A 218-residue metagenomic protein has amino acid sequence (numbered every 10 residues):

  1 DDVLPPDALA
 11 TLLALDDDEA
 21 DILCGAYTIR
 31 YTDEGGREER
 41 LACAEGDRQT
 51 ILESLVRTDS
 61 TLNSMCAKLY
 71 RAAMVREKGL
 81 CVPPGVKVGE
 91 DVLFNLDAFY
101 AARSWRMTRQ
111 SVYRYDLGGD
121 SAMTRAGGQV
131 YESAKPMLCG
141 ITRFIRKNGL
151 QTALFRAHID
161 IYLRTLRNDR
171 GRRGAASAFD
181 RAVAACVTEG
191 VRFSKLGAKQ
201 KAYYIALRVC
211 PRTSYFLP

Functional and structural regions predicted by a protein language model:
D2, A102, M107-T108, A122-M123 (+3 more regions): Gram-positive cell-envelope targeting signals
D2-W105, Y113-Q129: Donor-binding/catalytic cores of nucleotide-activated saccharide and glycerol-phosphate transferases/polymerases
A72, K135-C139, F179-A184: Hydrophobic core segments within long, regular secondary-structure runs in both alpha- and beta-rich folds
P136-F155, R192: C-terminal, non-catalytic tails of nucleotide-sugar-dependent glycosyltransferases
R143, R172-P218: Membrane-interface aromatic/basic loop that binds lipid-linked glycans or pyrophosphate carriers, typified by
R156-R167: Amphipathic alpha-helical repeat scaffolds of TPR domains
